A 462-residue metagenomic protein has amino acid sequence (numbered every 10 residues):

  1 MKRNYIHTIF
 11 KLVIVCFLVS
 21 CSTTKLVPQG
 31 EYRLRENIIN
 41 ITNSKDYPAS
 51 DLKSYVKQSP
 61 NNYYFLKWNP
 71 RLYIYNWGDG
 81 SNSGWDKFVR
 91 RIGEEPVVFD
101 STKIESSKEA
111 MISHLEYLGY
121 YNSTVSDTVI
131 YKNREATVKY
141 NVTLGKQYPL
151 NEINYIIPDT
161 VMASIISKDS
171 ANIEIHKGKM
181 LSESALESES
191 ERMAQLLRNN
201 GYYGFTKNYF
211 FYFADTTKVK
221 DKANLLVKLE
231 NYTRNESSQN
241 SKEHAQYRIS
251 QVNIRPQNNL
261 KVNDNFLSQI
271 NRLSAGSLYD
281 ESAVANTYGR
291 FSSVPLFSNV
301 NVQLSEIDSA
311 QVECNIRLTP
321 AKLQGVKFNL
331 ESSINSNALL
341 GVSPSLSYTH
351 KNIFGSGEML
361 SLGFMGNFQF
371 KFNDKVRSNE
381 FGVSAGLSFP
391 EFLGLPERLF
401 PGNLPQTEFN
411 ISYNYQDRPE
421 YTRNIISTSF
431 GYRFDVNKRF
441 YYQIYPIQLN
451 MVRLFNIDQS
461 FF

Functional and structural regions predicted by a protein language model:
K2, S22-V294, V300: Interaction-mediating elements
K2-F10: Bacterial N-terminal signal peptides that target proteins for export
F17-S20: C-terminal motif of bacterial Sec signal peptides marking the signal peptidase cleavage site
D100-T102, S182-S184, S333-N335, F372-D374 (+2 more regions): Outer-membrane beta-barrel domain signature
P149-E152, S238, D280, N337-L339 (+2 more regions): Solvent-exposed, non-transmembrane alpha-helical starts
S167, R317, N329-E331, S361-M365 (+2 more regions): Transmembrane beta-strands of outer-membrane beta-barrel proteins
N199, G325, K375-F462: Transmembrane beta-strand segments of outer-membrane beta-barrel domains in Gram-negative and organellar OMPs
S237-P401: Outer-membrane beta-barrel initiation region
